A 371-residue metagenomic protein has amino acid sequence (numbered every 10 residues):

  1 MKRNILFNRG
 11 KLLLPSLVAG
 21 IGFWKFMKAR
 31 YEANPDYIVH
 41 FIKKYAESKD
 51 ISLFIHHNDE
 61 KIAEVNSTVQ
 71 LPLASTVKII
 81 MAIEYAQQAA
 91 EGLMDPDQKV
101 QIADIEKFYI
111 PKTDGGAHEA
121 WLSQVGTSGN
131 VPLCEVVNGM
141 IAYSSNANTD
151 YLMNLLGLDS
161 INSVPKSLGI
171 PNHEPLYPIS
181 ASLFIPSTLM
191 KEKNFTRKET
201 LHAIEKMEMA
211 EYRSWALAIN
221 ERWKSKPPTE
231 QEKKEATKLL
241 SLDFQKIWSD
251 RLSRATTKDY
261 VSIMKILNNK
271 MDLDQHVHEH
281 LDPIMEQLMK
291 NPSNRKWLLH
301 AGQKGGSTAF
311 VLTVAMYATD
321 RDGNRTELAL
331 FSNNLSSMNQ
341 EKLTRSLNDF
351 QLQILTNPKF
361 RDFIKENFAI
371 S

Functional and structural regions predicted by a protein language model:
N4-P15, M27-I42, I62, R222-S371: Structured C-terminal helix/loop/strand segments within mature extracytoplasmic catalytic/sensor domains
S16-I21: Hydrophobic core of alpha-helical transmembrane segments in multi-pass integral membrane proteins
F26-I80, E84-M190: Active-site-adjacent loops and short helices of periplasmic peptidoglycan-processing enzymes
D50, Y143-D259, I263: Mid-domain, small-residue-enriched loop/turn segments at the edges of structured enzyme/sensor domains
L53-K61, A103-Y109, M140, S214-R222 (+2 more regions): Short low-complexity stretches enriched in small and charged residues
A89-D95, N130-S144, S187-E205, M209-W223 (+2 more regions): Hydrophobic transmembrane alpha-helix bundles
E91-V100, G139-S144, I179-L183, E192-F195 (+4 more regions): Noncatalytic linker/hinge segments flanking ATPase motor cores
